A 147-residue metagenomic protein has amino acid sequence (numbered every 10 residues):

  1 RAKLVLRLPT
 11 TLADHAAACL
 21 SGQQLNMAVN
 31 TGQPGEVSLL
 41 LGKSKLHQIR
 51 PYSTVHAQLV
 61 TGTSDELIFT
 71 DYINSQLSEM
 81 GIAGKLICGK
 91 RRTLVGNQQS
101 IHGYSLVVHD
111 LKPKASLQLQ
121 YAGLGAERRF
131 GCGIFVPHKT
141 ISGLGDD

Functional and structural regions predicted by a protein language model:
R1-D147: RNA-interacting cores
